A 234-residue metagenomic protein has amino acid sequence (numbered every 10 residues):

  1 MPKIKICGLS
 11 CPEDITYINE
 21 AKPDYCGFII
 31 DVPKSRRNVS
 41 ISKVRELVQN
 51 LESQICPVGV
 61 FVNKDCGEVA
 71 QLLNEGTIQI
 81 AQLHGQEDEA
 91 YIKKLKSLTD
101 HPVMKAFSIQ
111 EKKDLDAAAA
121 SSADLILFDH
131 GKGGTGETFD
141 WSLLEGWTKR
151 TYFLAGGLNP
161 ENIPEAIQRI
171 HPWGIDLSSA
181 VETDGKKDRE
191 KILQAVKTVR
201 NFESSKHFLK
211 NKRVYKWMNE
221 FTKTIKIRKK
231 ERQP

Functional and structural regions predicted by a protein language model:
M1-P234: Conserved N-terminal beta1-alpha1 strand-loop-helix module at the mouth
